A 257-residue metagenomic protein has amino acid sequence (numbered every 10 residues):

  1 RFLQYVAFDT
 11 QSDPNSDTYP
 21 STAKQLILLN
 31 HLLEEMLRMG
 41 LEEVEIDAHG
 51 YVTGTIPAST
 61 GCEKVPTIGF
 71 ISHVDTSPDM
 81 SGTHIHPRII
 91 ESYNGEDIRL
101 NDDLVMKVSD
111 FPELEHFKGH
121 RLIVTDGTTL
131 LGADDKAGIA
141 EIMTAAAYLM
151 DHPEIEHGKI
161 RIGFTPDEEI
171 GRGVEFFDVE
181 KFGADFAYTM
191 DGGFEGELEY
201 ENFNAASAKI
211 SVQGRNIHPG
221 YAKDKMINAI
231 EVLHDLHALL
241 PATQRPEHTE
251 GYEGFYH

Functional and structural regions predicted by a protein language model:
R1-A23, V124: N-terminal capping segment at the start of a domain
D17-V65, G69-I71, D75: A non-catalytic alpha/beta surface segment that caps or lines the substrate-entry region of metallo-dependent hydrolase
L28, D134-E141, A229-V232: Catalytic-loop motifs flanking and including active-site residues across diverse enzymes
L32, E141-L149, L233-H237: Buried hydrophobic packing segments
Y51-T55, K159-F176: Beta-rich nucleic-acid/ligand-interaction surfaces
I56, D79-H84, G173-V174: Short, conserved acidic/polar surface loops in the N-terminal third of protein domains
E63-K159, F164: Active-site metal-coordination/substrate-binding segment of hydrolases, especially metallo-dependent peptidases
I98, V105, L114, H120-A133 (+2 more regions): Midchain, well-structured core segments that form catalytic/ion-binding scaffolds
